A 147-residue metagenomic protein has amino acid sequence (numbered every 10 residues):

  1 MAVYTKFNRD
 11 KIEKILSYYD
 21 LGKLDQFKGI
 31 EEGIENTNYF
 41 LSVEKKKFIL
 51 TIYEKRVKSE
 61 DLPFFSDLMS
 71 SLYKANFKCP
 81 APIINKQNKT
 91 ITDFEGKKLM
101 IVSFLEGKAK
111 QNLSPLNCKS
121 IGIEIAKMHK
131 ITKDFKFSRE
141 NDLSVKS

Functional and structural regions predicted by a protein language model:
M1-Q26: Juxta-kinase regulatory segment immediately upstream of eukaryotic protein kinase catalytic domains
Y19-S42: ATP-binding glycine-rich phosphate-binding loop
I34-T37, K45, F94-K98: A short, glycine/Asx- and small/polar-enriched loop/turn that sits immediately N-terminal to a beta-strand
I49: Glycine-rich ATP phosphate-binding loop
I52-E95, N112-S120: A conserved alpha-helical element in kinase catalytic cores
L99-N112: A glycine-centered beta->alpha junction motif in the catalytic cores of kinase/phosphotransferase enzymes
N112-S147: A cross-family kinase active-site recognition segment
